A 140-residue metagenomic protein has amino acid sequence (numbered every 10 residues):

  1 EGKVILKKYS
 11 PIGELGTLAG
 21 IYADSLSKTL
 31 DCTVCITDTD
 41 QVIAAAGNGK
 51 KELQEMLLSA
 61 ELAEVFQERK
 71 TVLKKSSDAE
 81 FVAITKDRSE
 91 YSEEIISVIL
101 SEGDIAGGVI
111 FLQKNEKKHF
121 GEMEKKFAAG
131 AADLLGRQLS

Functional and structural regions predicted by a protein language model:
E1-I12: Short, structured interface segments
I5, I43-A44, A106: Generic structural signal for well-ordered beta-strand positions
K8, D38, Q113: Flexible glycine-/small-residue-rich
G13-S25, Q54-E64, G108, L112-S140: Juxtadomain coupling helices with adjacent low-complexity linkers
I21-R88: Structured interaction and signal-relay segments at domain junctions
R88-L100: A short beta-strand signature within small-molecule sensing/ligand-binding domains used in signal transduction
I99-V109: Short hydrophobic/glycine-rich mini-motifs in sensory/regulatory modules that couple input to downstream signaling
